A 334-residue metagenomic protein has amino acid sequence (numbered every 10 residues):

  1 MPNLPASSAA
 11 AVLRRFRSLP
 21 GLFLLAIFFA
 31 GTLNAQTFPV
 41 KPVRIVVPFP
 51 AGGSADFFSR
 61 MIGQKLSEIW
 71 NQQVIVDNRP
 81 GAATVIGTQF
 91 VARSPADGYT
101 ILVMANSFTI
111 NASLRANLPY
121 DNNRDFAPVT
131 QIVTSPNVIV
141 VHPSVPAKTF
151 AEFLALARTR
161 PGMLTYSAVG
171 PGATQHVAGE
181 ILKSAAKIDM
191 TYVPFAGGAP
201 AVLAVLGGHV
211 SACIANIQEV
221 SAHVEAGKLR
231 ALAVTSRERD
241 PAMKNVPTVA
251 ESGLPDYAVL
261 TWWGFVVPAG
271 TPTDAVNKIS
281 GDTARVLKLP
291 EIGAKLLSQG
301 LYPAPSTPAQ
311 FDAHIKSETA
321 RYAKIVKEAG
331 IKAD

Functional and structural regions predicted by a protein language model:
M1-F16: N-terminal secretory signal peptides that target proteins for export/translocation
S18-T32: Bacterial N-terminal signal peptides
Q36-R124, M163-T165, K187-N216, H223 (+2 more regions): N-terminal (or domain-start) structured segment
V40-P42, A185, E251, T273-D334: An extracytoplasmic/periplasmic, membrane-proximal ligand-sensing/linker region
R93-Y99, S113-P200, V249, W262-K295: Hinge/capping helix and adjacent helix->loop/strand transition within the periplasmic-binding protein
N106, P143, N216-Q218, S236-R237 (+1 more regions): Short secondary-structure boundary segments
D121-Q131, S167, D189-P194, S211 (+2 more regions): Short beta-strand->loop
